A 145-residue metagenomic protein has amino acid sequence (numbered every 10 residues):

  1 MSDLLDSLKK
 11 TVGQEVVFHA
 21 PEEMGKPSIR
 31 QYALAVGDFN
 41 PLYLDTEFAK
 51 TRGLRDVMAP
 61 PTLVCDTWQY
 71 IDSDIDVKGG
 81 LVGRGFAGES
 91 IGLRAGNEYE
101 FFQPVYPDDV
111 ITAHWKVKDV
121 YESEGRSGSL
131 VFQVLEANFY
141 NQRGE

Functional and structural regions predicted by a protein language model:
M1-K10, V17, G96-E145: HotDog/MaoC-like acyl-thioester-processing domains
S2-G96: Hot-dog-fold acyl-thioester-processing enzymes
